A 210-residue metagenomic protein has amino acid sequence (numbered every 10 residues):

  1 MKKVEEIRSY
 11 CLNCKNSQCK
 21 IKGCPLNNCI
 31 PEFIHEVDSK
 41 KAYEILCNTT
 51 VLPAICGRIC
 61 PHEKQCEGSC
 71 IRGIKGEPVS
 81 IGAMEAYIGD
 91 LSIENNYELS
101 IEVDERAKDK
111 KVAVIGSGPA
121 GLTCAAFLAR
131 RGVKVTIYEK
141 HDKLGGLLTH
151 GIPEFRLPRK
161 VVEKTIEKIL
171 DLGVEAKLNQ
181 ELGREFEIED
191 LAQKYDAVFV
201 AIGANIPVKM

Functional and structural regions predicted by a protein language model:
M1-K111, R159, V198-M210: Ferredoxin-type iron-sulfur electron-transfer modules and their immediate structural context
K2, I21-L46, I74, P78-V79 (+2 more regions): Beta1-alpha1 glycine-rich phosphate/pyrophosphate-binding loop at the start of Rossmann-like nucleotide-binding domains
A83, E139, D190: Ca2+-coordinating acidic residues in Ca2+-binding motifs
F186-E187: Short acidic active-site motifs
D190-A197: Core beta-strand elements of the Rossmann-like FAD/NAD(P) dinucleotide-binding domain in flavoenzyme oxidoreductases
